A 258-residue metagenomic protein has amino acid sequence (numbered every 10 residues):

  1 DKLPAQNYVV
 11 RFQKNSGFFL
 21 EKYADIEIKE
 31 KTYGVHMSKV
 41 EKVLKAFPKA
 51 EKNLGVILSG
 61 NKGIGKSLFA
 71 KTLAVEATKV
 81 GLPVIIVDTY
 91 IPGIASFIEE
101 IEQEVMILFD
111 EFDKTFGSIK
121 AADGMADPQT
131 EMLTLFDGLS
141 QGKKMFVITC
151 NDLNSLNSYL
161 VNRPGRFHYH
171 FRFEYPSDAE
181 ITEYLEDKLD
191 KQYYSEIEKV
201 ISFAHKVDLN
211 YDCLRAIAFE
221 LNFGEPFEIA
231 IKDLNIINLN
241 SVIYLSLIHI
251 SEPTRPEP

Functional and structural regions predicted by a protein language model:
D1-F18: Interdomain "pre-motor" coupling segment immediately N-terminal to P-loop NTPase/helicase cores
A24-F47: N-terminal pre-Walker A segment at the start of P-loop NTPase domains
E51-F69: Walker A/P-loop nucleotide-binding motif
A77-Q103, A122, A126: Short glycine-rich substrate-engagement loop in P-loop NTPases that contacts/grips substrate
K114-V147, N154-N162: Conserved catalytic/switch belt of AAA+ P-loop NTPases
Y159-Y175: A short helix-turn-beta junction within AAA+ P-loop NTPase domains corresponding to the substrate/partner-engaging
S177, L189-Y244: Conserved AAA+ ATPase small/helical "lid" subdomain
I248-P258: Single conserved hydrophobic/aromatic residue that forms the stacking wall/gate of nucleotide- or nucleobase-binding
